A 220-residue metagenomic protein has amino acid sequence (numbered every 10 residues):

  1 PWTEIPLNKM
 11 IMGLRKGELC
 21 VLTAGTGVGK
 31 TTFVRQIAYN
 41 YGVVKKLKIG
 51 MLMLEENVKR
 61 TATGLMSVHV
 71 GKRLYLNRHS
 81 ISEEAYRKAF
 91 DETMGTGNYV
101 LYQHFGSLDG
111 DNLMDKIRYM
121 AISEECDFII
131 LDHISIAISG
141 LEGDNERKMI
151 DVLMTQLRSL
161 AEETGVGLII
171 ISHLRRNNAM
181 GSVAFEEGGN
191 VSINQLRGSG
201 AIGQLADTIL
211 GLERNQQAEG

Functional and structural regions predicted by a protein language model:
P1-K16, E92-T96, L160-E162: Core recognition of P-loop NTPase motor domains used across DNA-transaction enzymes
N8, G64, V152-G220: Phosphate-binding/switch region of NTP-binding enzymes
K9-M10, V43-E125, S139: Cytosolic-facing regulatory segments adjacent to core modules
R15-C20, L47: Pre-Walker A (Motif I) flank of P-loop NTPase domains
T23-A24: The Walker A (P-loop) glycine that initiates the GxxxxGKT/S ATP-binding motif of P-loop NTPases
G27: Walker A (P-loop) phosphate-binding loop of P-loop NTPases
K30: Conserved lysine of the Walker
F33-I37, T61: Hydrophobic positions on the alpha1 helix immediately C-terminal to the Walker A/P-loop
